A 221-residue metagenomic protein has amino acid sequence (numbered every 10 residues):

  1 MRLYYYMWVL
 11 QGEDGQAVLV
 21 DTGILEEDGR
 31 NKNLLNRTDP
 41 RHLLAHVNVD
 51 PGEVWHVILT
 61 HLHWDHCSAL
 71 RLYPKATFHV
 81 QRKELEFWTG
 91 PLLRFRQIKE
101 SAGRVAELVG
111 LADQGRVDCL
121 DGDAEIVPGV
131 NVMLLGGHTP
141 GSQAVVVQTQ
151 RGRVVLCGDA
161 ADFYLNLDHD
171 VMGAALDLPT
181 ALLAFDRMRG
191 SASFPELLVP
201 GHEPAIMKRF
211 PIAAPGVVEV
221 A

Functional and structural regions predicted by a protein language model:
M1-H42, A144-G158: Conserved beta-strand hairpin/beta-sheet module of binuclear metal-dependent hydrolase folds, prominently
T22-L25, L62, K83-E84, G137-T139 (+2 more regions): Active-site metal-binding loops of divalent metal-dependent hydrolases
G29-R30, G90-L92, N166-V171: Short acidic, glycine/proline-rich loop/turn micro-motifs
L34, A144-V146, Q150-A221: Cap/insert and terminal regions of metallo-dependent hydrolase folds
L34-V80: Active-site metal-binding motif and surrounding structural segment of the metallo-beta-lactamase
R37-L43, T77-R82, L134-S142, K208-A221: Short, electropositive alpha-helical surface patch
T38-V49, E53, K83-L134, L178-P195: Metallo-beta-lactamase
I58, H79, D118-L120, N131-M133 (+2 more regions): Hydrophobic/aromatic beta-strand patches that form the interior of the parallel beta-sheet core in alpha/beta enzyme
